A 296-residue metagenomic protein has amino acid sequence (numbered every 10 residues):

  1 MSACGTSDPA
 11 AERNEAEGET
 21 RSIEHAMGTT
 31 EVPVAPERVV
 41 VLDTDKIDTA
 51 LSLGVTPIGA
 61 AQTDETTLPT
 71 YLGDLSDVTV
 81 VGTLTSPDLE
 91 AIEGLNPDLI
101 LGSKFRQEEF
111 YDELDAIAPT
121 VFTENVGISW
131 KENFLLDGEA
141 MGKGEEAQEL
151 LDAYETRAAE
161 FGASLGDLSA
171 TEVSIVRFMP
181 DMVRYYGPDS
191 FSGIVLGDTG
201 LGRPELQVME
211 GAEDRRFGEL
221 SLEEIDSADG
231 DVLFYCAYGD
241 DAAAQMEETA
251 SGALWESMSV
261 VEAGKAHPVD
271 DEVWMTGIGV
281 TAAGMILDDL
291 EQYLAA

Functional and structural regions predicted by a protein language model:
M1-D45, E146-V176, A237-E247, E262 (+2 more regions): Bacterial Sec-exported substrate-binding components of ABC uptake systems
H25-M27, V81-E90, A212-S221: Short helix-initiation/N-cap motifs at beta->coil->alpha
T29, E109-D181, V280-A296: Extracytoplasmic substrate-binding proteins
R38, T44-G94: A short, structured surface patch at a secondary-structure boundary
T66, G187-F217: Alpha-helical, coiled-coil/dimerization segments enriched in small aliphatic residues
N96-L101, P119, I225, D229-L233: Proline-aspartate-enriched helix->loop->beta-strand connector
D167, D214-D240: Ligand-binding pocket segment of bilobal, Venus flytrap-like solute-binding proteins
A228-A296: Structured C-terminal subdomain patch of bacterial secreted/periplasmic proteins
